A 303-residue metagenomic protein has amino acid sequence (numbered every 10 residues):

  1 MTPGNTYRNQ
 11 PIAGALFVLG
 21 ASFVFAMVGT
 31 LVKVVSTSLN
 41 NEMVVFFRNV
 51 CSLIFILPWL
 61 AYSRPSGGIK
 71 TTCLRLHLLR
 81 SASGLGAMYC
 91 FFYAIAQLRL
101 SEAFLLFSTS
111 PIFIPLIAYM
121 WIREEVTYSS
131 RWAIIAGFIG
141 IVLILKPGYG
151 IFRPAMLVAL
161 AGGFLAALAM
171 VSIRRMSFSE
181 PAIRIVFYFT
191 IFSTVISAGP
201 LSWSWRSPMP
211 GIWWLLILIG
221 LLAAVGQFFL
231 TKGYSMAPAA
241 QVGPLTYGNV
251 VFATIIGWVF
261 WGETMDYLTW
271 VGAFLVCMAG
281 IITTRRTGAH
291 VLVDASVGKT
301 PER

Functional and structural regions predicted by a protein language model:
P3, V251-R303: C-terminal-most transmembrane helix of multi-pass membrane proteins
A13-G20, L60-A61, P65-C90, P154-G162 (+2 more regions): Loop-to-transmembrane-helix transition segments
S22-T30, L57, S81-Y89, P111-L116 (+7 more regions): Hydrophobic/small/kink-forming positions within alpha-helical transmembrane segments of polytopic membrane proteins
T30-K33, N41, I56, G148-P208 (+1 more regions): Transmembrane alpha-helical segments that form core, pore/gating elements of small-molecule transporters/exporters
S38-G86, L165-L168, Y188-W203: Transmembrane alpha-helices of multi-pass small-molecule transport proteins
F91-Y93, S110-W132, V251-W270: C-terminal transmembrane-helix exit sites in multi-pass transporters
F104-T109, M176, E180-F192, Q227-W258: Helix-helix packing/entry segments at the starts of transmembrane helices
S129-L145, A166, L268-T287: Hydrophobic transmembrane alpha-helices of multi-pass small-molecule transport proteins
